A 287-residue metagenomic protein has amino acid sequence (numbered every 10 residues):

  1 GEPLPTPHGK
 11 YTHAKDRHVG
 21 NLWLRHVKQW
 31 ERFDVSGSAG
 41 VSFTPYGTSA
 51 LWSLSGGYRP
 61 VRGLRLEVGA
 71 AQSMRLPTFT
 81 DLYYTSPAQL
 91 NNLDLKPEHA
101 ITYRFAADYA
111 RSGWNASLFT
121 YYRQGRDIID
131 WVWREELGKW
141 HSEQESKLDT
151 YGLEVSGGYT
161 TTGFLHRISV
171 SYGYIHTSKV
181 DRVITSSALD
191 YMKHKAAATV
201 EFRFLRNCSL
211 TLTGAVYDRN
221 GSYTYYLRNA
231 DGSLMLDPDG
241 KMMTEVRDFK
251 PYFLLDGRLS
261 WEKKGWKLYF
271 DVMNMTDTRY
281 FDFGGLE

Functional and structural regions predicted by a protein language model:
G1, G37-V41, L54-G56, V68-Q72 (+5 more regions): Transmembrane beta-barrel strands of outer-membrane/channel proteins
G1-T12, G47-W52, F79-S86, L93 (+5 more regions): Outer-membrane beta-barrel translocator domains and adjoining extracellular loop/strand segments of Gram-negative
E2, K10-P45, S49-S53, L165-Y172: Surface-exposed extracellular loop regions of Gram-negative outer-membrane beta-barrel proteins
L22-K28, L54-Y58, F105-Y109, L153-Y159 (+4 more regions): Residues on the lipid-exposed face of transmembrane beta-strands in outer-membrane beta-barrel proteins
K28-D34, Y121-Q124, Q144-R228: Gram-negative outer-membrane beta-barrel transporters
E31-V35, A50, R62-L64, S112-W114 (+5 more regions): Outer-envelope beta-barrel architecture signal
R59, R65, G69-R126, W133-T161 (+3 more regions): Outer-membrane beta-barrel signature, preferentially recognizing the C-terminal barrel domain of Gram-negative
R219-Y223, A230-L234, S260-E287: C-terminal beta-signal and adjacent terminal beta-strands/loops of Gram-negative outer-membrane beta-barrel proteins
